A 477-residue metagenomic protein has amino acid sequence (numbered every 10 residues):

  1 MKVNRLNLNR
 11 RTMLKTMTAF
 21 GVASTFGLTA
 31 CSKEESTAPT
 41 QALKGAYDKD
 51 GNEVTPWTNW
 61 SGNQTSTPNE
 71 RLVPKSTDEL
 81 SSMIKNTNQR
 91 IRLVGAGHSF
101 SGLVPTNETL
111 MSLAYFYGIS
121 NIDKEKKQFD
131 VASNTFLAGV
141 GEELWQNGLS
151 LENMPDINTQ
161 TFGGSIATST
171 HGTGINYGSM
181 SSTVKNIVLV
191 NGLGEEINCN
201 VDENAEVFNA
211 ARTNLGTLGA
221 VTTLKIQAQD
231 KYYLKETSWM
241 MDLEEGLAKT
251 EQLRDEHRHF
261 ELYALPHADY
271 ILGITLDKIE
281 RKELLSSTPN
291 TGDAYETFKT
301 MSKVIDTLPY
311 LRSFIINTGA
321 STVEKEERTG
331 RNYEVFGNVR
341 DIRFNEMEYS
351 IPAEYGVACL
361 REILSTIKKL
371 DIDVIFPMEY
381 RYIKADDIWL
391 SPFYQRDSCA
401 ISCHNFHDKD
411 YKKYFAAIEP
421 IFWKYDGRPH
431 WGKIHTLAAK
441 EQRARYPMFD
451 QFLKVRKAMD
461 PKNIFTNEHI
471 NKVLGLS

Functional and structural regions predicted by a protein language model:
K2-G21, K33-E35: N-terminal secretory signal peptides and thylakoid transit peptides that target proteins across membranes
L6, G27-S82: C-terminal segment of N-terminal export signals and the immediately downstream linker at the start of the mature
T18, K185-K369, V374: C-terminal substrate-binding/cap subdomain adjacent to the FAD-binding core in PCMH-type and related FAD-linked
T58-Q89, L113-N204, K225-Q252: N-terminal glycine-rich flavin-associated loop
S76, Q89-L103, D426: Active-site beta-strand/loop segments that form the cofactor-binding cradle of oxidoreductase flavoproteins
G102-F116: Glycine-rich loop at the start of a catalytic domain that most often binds anionic cofactors/ligands
G330-L437, E441: Substrate-recognition/cap regions that form aromatic- and gly/pro-loop-enriched pockets for small-molecule ligands
Y425-S477: Activity-critical C-terminal alpha-helical subdomain
